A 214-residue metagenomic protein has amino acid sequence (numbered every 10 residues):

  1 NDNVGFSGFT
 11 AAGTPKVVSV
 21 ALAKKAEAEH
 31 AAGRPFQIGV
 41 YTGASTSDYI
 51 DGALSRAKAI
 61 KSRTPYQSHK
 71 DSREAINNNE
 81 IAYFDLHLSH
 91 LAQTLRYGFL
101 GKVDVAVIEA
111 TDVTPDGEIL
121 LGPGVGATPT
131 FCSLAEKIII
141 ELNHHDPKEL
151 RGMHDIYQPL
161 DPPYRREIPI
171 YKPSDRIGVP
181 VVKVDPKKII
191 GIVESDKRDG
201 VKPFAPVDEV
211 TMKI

Functional and structural regions predicted by a protein language model:
N1-I214: Conserved alpha/beta enzyme-core scaffold
